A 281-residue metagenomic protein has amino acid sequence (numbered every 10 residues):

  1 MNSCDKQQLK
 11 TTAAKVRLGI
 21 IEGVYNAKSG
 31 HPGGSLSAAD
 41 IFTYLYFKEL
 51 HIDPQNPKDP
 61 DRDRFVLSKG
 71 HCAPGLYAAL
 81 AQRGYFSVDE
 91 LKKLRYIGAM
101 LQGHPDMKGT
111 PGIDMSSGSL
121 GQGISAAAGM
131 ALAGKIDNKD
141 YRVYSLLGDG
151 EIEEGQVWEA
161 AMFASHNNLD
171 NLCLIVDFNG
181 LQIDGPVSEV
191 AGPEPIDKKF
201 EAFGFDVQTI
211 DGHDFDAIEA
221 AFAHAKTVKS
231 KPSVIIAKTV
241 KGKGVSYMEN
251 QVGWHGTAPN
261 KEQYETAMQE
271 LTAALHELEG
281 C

Functional and structural regions predicted by a protein language model:
M1-V16: N-terminal hydrophobic or amphipathic helices/low-complexity stretches enriched in small/hydrophobic/Pro/Gly
A13-S29, D177-N179: N-terminal capping segment at the start of a domain
I20-V24, S35-E159, S165-H166: Cofactor-binding active-site loop characterized by glycine-rich and histidine/acidic residues
V66, C173, T209, V234-I236: Structured core elements
H71-C72, L76, N179-G180, D214 (+1 more regions): Glycine-rich beta-alpha junction loops
Y77-A78, D106, Q156-W158, D184-S188 (+1 more regions): Short acidic, glycine/serine/threonine-rich loops at helix termini
G112, S116-S119, I124-T227: Thiamine diphosphate
F215-C281: Glycine/aspartate-rich loop-and-adjacent alpha/beta segment that forms the canonical ThDP
